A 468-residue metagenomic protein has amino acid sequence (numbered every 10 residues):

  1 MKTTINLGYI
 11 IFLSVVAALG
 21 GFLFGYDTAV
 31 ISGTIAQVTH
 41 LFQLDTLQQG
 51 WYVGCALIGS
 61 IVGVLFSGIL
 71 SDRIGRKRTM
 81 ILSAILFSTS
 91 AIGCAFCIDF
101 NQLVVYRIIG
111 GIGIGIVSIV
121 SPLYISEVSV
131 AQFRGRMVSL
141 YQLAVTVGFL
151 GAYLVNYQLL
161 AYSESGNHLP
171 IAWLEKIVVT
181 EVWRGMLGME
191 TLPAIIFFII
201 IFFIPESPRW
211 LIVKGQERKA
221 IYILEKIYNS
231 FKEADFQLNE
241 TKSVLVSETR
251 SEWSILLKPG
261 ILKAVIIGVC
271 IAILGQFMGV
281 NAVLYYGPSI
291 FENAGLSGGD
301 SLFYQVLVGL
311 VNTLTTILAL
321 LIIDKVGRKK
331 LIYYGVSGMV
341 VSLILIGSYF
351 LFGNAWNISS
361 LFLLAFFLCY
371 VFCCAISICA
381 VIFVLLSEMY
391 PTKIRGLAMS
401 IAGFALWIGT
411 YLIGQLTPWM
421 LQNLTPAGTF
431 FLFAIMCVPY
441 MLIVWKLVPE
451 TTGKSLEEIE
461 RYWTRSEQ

Functional and structural regions predicted by a protein language model:
M1-K219, I223-E225, L245-Q468: Alpha-helical transmembrane bundle of multi-pass membrane proteins
F231-L245: Short, well-structured alpha-helical segments
